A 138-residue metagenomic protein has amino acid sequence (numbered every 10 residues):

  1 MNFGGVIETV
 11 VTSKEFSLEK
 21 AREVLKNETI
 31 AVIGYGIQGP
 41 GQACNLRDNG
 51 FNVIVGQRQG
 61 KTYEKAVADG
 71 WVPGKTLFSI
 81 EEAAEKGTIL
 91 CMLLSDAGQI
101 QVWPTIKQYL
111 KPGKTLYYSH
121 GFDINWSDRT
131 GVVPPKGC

Functional and structural regions predicted by a protein language model:
M1-V72: NAD(P)+-binding Rossmann beta1-loop-alpha1 motif at the extreme N-terminus of oxidoreductases
V55-G56, T76-F78, L116-S119: General beta-strand structural signal in soluble alpha/beta enzymes
E64-V67, K86, N125-R129: Short, charged, surface-exposed secondary-structure boundary motifs
W71-G87: Short acidic low-complexity segments
A84-L90, K111-P112: Short acidic/histidine-rich motifs immediately flanking catalytic phosphotransfer sites in two-component signaling
I89, S95-I100: Active-site beta->alpha loop and helix N-cap motifs at the rims of alpha/beta catalytic domains
C91-L93, Y117-Y118: Redox-cofactor binding/interface segments in oxidoreductases and associated redox assembly factors
G98-C138: Rossmann-like NAD(P)(H) cofactor-binding subdomain of soluble oxidoreductases
